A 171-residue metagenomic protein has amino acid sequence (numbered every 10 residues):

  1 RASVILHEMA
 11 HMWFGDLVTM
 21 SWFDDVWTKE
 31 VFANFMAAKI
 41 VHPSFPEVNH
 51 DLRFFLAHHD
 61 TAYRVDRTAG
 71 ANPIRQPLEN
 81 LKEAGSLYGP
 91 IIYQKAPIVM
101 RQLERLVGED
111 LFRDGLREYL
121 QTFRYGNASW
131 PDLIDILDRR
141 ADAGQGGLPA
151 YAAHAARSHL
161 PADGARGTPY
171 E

Functional and structural regions predicted by a protein language model:
R1-E171: Hydrophobic alpha-helical and helix-loop surface patches within well-folded domains that function as non-catalytic
